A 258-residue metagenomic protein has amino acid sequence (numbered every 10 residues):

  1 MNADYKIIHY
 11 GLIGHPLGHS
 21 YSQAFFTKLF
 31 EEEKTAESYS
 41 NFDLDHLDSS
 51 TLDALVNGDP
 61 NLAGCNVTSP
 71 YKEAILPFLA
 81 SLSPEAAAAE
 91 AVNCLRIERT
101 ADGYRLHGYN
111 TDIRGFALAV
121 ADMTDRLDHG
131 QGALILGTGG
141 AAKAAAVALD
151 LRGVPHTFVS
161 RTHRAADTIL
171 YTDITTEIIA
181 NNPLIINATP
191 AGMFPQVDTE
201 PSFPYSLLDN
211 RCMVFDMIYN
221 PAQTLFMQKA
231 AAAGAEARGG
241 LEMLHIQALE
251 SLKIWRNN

Functional and structural regions predicted by a protein language model:
N2-M123: Phosphate/diphosphate ligand-binding glycine-rich loop within oxidoreductases
Y10, G132-A133, V214: Conserved hydrophobic helix-helix packing surfaces used for dimerization/oligomerization
G14, G108-I113, V120-T124, H129-D150: Glycine-rich adenosine-cofactor-binding loop
P16, T162, N220: Residues in the short beta-alpha loop(s) of Rossmann-like NAD(P)-binding domains
V67-A74, A141, P190-M193, N220: Short glycine-rich anion-binding loops that position phosphate/pyrophosphate groups of nucleotides and phosphorylated
L118-D122, N220, A235-N258: Active-site capping/gating segments
L151-T168: NAD(P)-binding Rossmann-fold cofactor-contacting core
A166-R238: Rossmann-like adenosine-cofactor binding region
